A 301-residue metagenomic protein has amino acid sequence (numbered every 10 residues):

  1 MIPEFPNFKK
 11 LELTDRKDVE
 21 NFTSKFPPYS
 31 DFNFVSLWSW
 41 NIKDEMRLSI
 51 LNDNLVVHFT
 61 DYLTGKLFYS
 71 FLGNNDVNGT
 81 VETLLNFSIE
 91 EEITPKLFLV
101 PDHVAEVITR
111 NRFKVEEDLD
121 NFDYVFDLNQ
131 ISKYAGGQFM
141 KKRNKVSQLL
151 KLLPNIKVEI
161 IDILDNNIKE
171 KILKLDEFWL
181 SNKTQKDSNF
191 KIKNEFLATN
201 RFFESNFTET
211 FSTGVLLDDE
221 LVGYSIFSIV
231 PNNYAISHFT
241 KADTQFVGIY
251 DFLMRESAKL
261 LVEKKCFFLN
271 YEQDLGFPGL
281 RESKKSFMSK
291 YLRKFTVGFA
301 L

Functional and structural regions predicted by a protein language model:
E4-F26, D31-F34: Short Lys/Arg-enriched alpha/beta "domain-start" segment
V19, L149, K284: A residue-level signal for conserved active-site and pocket-lining positions in enzyme catalytic cores
P27, F32-H103, L217-T244: Conserved donor-binding loop and adjoining core beta-sheet/short helix segment in diverse acyl/aminoacyl transferases
K96-L97, E159, F268-Y271: Short catalytic-loop micro-motif centered on adjacent basic/acidic residues
V104-E117, N144, L275-L292: Conserved active-site alpha-helix within GNAT-family acetyltransferase domains
R112-D187: Acyltransferase donor/substrate-recognition loop-hinge adjacent to the catalytic core
L164, I168-E220: Short, conserved active-site entrance elements at the starts or edges of catalytic domains
E209-L301: Aromatic (often tryptophan-rich) hydrophobic motifs at membrane interfaces
